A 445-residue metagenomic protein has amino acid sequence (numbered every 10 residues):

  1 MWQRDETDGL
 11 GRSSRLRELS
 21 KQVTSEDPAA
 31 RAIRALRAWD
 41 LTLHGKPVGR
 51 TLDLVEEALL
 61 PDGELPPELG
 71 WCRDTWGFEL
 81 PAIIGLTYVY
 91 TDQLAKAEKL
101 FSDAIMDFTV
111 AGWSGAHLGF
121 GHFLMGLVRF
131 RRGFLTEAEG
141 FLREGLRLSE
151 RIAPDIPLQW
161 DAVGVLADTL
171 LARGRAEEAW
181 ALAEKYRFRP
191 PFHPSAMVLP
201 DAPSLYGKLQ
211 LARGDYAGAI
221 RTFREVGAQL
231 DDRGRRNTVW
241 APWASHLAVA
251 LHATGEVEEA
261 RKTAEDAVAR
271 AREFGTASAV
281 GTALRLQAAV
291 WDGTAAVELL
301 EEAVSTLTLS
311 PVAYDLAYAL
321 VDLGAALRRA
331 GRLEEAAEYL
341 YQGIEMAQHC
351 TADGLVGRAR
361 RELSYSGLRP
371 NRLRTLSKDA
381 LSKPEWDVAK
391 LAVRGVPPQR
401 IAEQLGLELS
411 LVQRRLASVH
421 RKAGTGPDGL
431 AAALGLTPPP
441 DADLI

Functional and structural regions predicted by a protein language model:
M1-D161: Internal alpha-solenoid helical repeat scaffolds
R4-T7, H44-G45, T91, R132 (+10 more regions): Structural motif corresponding to the intra-repeat A-B loop/turn of tetratricopeptide repeats
G9-R12, T51, A97, A138 (+5 more regions): Single-residue signature of alpha-solenoid repeat helices
S14-T24, V55-L69, S102-W113, R143-P154 (+5 more regions): Amphipathic alpha-helical segments of tetratricopeptide repeats
A29-L36, C72-A82, A116-G121, L127 (+11 more regions): Residue register of alpha-helical TPR repeats
L41-T42, Y88, H122, R129 (+8 more regions): Residue at a conserved register position within TPR or TPR-like alpha-solenoid repeats
A277, L286-E302, T308, A313 (+2 more regions): Linker/hinge segments immediately adjacent to helix-turn-helix/homeobox DNA-binding domains
R361-S364, P370-K422, A432-I445: Helix-turn-helix DNA-binding segment
